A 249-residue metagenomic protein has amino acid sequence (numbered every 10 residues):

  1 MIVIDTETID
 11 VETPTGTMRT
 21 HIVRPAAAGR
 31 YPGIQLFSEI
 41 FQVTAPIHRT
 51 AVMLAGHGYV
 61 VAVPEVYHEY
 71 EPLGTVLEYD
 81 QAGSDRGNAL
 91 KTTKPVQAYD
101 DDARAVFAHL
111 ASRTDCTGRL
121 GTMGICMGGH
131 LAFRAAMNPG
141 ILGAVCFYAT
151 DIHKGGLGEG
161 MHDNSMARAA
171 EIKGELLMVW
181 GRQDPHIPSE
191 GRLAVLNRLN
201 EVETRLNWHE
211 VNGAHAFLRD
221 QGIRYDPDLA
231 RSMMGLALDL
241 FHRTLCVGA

Functional and structural regions predicted by a protein language model:
M1-A249: N-terminal cap/leader regions of alpha/beta-hydrolase-fold enzymes, predominantly small-molecule hydrolases
